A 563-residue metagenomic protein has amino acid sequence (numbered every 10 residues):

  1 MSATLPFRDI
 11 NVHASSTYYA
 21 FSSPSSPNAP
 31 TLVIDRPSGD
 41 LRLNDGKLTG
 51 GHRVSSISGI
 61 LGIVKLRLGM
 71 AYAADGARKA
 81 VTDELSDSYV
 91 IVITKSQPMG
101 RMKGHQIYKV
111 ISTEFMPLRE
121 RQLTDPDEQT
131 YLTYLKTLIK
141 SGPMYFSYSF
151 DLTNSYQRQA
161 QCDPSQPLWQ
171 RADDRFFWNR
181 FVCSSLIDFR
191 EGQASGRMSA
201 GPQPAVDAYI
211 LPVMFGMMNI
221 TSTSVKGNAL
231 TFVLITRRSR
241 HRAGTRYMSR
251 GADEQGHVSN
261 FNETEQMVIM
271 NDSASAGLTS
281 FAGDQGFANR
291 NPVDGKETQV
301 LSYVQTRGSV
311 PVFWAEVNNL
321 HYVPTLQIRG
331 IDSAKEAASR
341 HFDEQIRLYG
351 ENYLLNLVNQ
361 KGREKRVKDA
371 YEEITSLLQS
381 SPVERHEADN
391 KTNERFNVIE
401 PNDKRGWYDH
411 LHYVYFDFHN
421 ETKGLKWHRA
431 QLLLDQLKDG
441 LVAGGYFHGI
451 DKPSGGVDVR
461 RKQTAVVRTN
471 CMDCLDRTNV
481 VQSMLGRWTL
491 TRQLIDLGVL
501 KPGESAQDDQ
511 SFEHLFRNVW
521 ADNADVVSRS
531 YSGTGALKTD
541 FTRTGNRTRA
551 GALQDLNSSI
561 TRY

Functional and structural regions predicted by a protein language model:
M1-R460, T489-Y563: Phosphoinositide system proteins, centered on phosphoinositide phosphatases and their trafficking scaffolds
A465-M484: A phosphate-binding catalytic loop at a beta-strand-loop-alpha-helix junction that coordinates phosphoryl groups
